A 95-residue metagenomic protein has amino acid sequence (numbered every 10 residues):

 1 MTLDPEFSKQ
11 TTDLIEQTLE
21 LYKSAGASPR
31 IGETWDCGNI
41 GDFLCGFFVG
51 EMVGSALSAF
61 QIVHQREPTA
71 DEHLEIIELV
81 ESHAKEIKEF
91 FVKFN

Functional and structural regions predicted by a protein language model:
M1-G32: Short terminal alpha-helical segments
L3-Q10, D36-C45, E72: Non-transmembrane, amphipathic alpha-helical segments
L14, T18, E51-A59, H83: Amphipathic alpha-helical segments in well-ordered regions
K23, A27, L57-H64, K85 (+1 more regions): Charged/polar positions within long, soluble alpha-helices
I31-N39, V63-D71: Short, surface-exposed loop/turn segments at secondary-structure junctions
D42-F48, S55-I62: Acidic, low-complexity, intrinsically disordered interaction modules
R66-N95: Amphipathic alpha-helical binding modules
